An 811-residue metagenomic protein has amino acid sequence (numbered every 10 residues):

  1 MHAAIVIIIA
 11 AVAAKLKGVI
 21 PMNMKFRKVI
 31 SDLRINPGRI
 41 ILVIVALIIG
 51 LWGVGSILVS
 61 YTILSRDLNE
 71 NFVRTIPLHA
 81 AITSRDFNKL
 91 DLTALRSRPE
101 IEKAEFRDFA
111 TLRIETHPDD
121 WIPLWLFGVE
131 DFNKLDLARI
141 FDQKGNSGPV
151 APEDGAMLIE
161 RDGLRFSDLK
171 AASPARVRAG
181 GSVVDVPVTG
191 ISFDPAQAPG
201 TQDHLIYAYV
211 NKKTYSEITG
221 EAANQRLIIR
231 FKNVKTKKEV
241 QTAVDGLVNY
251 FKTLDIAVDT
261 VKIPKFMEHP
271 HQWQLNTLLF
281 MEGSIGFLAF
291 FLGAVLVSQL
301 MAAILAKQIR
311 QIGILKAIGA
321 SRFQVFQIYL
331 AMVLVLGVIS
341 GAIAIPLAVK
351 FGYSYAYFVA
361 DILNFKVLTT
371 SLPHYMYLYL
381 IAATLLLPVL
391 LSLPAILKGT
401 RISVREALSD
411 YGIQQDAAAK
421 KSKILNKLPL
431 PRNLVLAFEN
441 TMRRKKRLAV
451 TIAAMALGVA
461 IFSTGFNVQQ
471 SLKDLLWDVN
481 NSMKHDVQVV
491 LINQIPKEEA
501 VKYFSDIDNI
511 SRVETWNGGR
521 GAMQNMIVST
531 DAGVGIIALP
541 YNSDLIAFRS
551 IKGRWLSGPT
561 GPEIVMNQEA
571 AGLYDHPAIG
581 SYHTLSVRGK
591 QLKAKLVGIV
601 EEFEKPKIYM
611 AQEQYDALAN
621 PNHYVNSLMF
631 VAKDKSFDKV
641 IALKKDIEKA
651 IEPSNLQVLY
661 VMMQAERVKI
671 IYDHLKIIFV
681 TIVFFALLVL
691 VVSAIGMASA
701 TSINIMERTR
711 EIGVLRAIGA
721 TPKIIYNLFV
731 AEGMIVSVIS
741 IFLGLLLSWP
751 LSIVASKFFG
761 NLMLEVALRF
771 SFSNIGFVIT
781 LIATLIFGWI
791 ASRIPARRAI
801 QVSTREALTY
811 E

Functional and structural regions predicted by a protein language model:
H2, K17-G18, A294, S298-A302 (+6 more regions): Small-residue-rich transmembrane alpha-helices
I7, V12-K17, F26-I30, I35-F291 (+6 more regions): Membrane transport/envelope proteins' first extracytoplasmic loop
I20-N23, I402-A419, R797-E811: Short cytosolic juxtamembrane segments of multi-pass membrane proteins
P37-L64, N276-G313, A331-L347, L378 (+6 more regions): Hydrophobic alpha-helical transmembrane segments of multi-pass inner-membrane transport and secretion
V73, H79-R85, R432-T560, Q568-E569: Juxtamembrane segments of multi-pass membrane proteins
D120-F166, D506-R512, W516-I579, K593 (+1 more regions): Short beta-strand boundary microenvironments
R401-I452: Alpha-helical transmembrane segments of integral membrane proteins
